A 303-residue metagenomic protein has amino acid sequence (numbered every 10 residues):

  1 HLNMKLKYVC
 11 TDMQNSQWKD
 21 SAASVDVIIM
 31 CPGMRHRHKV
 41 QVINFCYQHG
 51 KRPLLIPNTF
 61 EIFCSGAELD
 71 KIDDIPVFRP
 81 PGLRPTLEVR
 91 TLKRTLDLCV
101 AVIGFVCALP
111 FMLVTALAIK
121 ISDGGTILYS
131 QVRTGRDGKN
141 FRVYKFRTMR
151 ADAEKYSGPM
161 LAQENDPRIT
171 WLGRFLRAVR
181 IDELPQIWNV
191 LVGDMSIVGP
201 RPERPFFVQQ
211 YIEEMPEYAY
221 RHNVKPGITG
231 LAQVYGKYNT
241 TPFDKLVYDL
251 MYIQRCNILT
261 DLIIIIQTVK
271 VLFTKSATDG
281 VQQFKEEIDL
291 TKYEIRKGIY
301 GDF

Functional and structural regions predicted by a protein language model:
H1-L2, P110, D182: Juxtamembrane/interface alpha-helical elements of multi-pass membrane proteins
H1-V106, D279-F303: N-terminal hydrophobic signal-anchor/signal peptide
F60, A67-E68, Y129-R168, T229-V247: Short, glycine-rich, amphipathic interfacial segments at transmembrane boundaries or analogous
E88-D152, N189, I258, I264-F303: A hydrophobic, helix-centered structural microdomain
A162-K225, I265-T268: A short, structured surface patch at a secondary-structure boundary
L250: Short beta-strand/loop motif that positions the catalytic acidic residue of the alpha/beta-hydrolase fold
